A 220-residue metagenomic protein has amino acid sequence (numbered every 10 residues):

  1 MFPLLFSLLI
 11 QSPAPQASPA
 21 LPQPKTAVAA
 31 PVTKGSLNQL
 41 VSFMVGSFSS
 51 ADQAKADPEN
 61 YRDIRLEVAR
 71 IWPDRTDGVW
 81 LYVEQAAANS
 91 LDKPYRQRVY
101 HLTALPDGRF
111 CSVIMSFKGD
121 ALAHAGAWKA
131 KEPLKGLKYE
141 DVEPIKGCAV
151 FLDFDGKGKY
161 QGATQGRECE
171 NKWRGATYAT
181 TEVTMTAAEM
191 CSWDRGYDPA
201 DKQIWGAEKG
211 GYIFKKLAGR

Functional and structural regions predicted by a protein language model:
M1-S12: Sec-dependent N-terminal signal peptides
L21-K25, A29-A56, D63, A86-R220: Calycin-type beta-barrel ligand-binding domains and close structural analogs
L66-Y95: N-terminal glycine/threonine-rich, aromatic-flanked beta-hairpin/loop signature
